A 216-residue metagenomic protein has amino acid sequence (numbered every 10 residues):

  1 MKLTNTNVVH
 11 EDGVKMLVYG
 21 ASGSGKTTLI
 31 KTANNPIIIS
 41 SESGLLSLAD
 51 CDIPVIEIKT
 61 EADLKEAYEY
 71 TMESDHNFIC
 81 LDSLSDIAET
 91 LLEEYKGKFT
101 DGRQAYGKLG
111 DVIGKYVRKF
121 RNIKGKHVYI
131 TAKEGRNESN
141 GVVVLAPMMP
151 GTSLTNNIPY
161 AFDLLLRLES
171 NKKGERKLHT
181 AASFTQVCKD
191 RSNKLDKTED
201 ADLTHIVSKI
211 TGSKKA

Functional and structural regions predicted by a protein language model:
K2-L81, S85-T90: Conserved P-loop
K31, S74, I123-K124, Y160: Structured loop/turn residues at beta-strand edges in well-structured enzyme cores
P36-I38, V55-K59, S74-N77, K98-T100 (+3 more regions): Short, low-complexity, polar/charged sequence segments that are solvent-exposed and flexible
S43, E61-E66, L81, R103-Y106 (+3 more regions): Glycine-rich loops and low-complexity Gly/Arg-rich segments that provide flexible linkers or classic glycine-based
F78, S83-N157: P-loop NTPase motor core
K126-D200: Phosphate-binding/switch region of NTP-binding enzymes
K197-A216: Charged phosphate-binding loop/patch that engages nucleotide di/tri-phosphates or the phosphate backbone of nucleic
